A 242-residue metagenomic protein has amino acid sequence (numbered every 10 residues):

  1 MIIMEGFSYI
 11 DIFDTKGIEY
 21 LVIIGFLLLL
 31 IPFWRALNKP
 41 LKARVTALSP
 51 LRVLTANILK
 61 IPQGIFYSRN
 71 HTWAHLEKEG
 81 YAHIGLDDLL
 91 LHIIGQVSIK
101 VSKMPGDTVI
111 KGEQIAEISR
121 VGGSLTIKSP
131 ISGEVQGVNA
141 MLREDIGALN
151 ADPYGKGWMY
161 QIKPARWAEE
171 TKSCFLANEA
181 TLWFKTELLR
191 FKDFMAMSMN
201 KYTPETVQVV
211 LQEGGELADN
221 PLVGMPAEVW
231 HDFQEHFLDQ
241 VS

Functional and structural regions predicted by a protein language model:
I2-S242: Contiguous, well-folded functional domains in the mature portion of proteins
